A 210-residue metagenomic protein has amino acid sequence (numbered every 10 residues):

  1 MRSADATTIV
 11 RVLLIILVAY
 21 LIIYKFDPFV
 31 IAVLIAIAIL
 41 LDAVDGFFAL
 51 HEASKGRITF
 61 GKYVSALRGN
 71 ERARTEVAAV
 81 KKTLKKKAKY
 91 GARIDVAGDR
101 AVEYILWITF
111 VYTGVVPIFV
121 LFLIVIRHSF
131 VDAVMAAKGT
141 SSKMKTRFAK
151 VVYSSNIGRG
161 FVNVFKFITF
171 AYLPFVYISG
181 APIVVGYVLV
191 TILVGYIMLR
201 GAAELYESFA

Functional and structural regions predicted by a protein language model:
M1-A6, I15, V30-I35, G139-A210: C-terminal membrane-associated helical module and adjoining short loops/tails
A6-R93, W107, V116-I124, P182-Y196: Membrane-embedded alpha-helical segments that form the functional core of polytopic membrane enzymes, especially those
T8-V18, V96-I108, R127, D132 (+1 more regions): Core segments of transmembrane alpha-helices that mediate helix-helix packing or line hydrophobic substrate/ligand
V18, A49-E52, V102, L106 (+3 more regions): Active-site-proximal flexible loops/turns
D42, G46, V131-D132, A136 (+1 more regions): Short helix-terminus and kink motifs of transmembrane alpha helices, predominantly at the cytoplasmic interface
R127-K143: Membrane-water interface of transmembrane alpha-helices
